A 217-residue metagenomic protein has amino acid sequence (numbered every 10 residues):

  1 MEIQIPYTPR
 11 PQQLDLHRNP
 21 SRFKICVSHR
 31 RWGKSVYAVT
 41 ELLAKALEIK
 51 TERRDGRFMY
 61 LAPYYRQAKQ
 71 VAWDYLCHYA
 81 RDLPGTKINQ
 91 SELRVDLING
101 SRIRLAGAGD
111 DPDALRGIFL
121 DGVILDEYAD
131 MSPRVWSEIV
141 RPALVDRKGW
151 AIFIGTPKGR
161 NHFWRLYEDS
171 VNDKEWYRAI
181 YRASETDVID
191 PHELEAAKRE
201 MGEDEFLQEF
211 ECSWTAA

Functional and structural regions predicted by a protein language model:
M1-A217: Phosphate/NTP-binding elements of NTP-utilizing enzymes
